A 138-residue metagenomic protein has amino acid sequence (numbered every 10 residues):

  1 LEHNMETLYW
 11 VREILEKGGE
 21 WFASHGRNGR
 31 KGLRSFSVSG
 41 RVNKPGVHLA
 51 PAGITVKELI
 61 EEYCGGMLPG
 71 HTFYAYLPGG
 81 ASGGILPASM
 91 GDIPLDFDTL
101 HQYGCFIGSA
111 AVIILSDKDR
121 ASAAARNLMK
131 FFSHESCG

Functional and structural regions predicted by a protein language model:
L1-G138: Redox cofactor-anchoring modules in respiratory/redox and cofactor-processing assemblies
